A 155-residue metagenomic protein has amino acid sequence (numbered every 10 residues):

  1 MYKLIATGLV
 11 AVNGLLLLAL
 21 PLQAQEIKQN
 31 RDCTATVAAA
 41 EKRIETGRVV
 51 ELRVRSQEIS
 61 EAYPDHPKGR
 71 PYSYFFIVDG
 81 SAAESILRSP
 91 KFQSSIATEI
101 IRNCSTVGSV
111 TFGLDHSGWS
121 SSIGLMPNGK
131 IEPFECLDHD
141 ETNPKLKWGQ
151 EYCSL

Functional and structural regions predicted by a protein language model:
M1-L4: Positively charged n-region of N-terminal signal peptides that target proteins for export
G8-L17: Bacterial N-terminal signal peptides
L20-A24: Sec/Tat signal peptide C-region and signal peptidase I cleavage site
Q25-Q29, E45-G80, T106-L155: Polar/charged, Gly/Pro-rich intrinsically disordered segments
N30-C33, A82-Q93: Solvent-exposed, acidic/flexible segments
A35-V37, E58-I59: Leucine-rich tandem repeat or coiled-coil scaffolds
A40-R43: Beta-lactamase-like hydrolase cores
L87-T106: Short, non-transmembrane amphipathic alpha-helical segments
